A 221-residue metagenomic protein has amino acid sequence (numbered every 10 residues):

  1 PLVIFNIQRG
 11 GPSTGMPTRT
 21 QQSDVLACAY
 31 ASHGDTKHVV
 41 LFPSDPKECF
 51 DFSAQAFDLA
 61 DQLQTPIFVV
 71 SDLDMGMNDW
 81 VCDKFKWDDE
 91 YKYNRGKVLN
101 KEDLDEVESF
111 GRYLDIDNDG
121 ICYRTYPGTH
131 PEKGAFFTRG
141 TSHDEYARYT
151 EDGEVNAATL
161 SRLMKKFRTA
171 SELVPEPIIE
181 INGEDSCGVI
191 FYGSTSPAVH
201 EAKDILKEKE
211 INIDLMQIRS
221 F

Functional and structural regions predicted by a protein language model:
P1-Y30, V39-A60, E208: Thiamine diphosphate
G15, C28-H33, T150, E154 (+1 more regions): Short, well-ordered helical secondary-structure segments
Q21-D24, T36-K37, E132-K133, P175: Generic structural motif recognizing short loop/turn segments at the entrances and edges of beta-strands
D35-F42, E184-G188: Glycine- and acidic
F52, F57-F221: Flexible, low-complexity linker and terminal segments
